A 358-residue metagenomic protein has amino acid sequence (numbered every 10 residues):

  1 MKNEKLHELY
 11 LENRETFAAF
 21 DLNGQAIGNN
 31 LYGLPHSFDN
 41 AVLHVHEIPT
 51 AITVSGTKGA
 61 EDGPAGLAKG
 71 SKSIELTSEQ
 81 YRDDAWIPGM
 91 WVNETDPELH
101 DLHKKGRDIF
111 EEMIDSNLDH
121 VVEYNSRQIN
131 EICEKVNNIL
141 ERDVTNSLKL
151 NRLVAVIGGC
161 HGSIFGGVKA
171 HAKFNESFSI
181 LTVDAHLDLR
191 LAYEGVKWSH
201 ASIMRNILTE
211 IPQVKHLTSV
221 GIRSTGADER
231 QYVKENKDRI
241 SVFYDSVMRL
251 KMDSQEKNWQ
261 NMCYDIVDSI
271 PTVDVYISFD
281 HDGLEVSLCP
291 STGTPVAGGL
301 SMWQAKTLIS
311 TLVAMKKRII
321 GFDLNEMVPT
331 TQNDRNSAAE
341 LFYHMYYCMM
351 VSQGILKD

Functional and structural regions predicted by a protein language model:
K2-D358: Conserved alpha-helical scaffold segments that buttress catalytic/binding sites
